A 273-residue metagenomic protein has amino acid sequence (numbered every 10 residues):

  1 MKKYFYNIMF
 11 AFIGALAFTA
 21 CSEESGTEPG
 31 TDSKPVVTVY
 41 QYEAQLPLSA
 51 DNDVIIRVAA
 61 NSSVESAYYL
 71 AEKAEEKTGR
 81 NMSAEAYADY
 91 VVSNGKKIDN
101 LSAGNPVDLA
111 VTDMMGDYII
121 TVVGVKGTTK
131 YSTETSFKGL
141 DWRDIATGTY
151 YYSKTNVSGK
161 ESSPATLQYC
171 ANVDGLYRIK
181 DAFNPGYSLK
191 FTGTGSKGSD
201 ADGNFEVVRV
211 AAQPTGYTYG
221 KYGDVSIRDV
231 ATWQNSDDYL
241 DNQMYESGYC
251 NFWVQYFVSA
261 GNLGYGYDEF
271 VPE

Functional and structural regions predicted by a protein language model:
K2-I8, G14-L46, T133-R143: Bacterial Sec-dependent N-terminal signal peptides
A44-I55, A103-N105, A171-G175, G248: Ser/Thr- and Asn-enriched, surface-exposed coil loops between beta-strands
V54-D89: Solvent-exposed loop/turn segments flanking beta-strands in beta-repeat/beta-sandwich domains
A59-E65, G127, A182-N184: Short solvent-exposed strand-capping/beta-turn motif centered on an Asx-Ser/Thr pair
V91-V107: Aromatic sugar-binding surface patches on proteins that engage polysaccharides or sugar-phosphate polymers
L101, D108-D117, M244-E246: Surface-exposed, short loops/turns at beta-strand junctions within beta-sandwich domains
V111-Y131: Beta-strand-rich modules
L140-E273: Ser/Thr/Gly/Pro-rich, low-complexity flexible regions
